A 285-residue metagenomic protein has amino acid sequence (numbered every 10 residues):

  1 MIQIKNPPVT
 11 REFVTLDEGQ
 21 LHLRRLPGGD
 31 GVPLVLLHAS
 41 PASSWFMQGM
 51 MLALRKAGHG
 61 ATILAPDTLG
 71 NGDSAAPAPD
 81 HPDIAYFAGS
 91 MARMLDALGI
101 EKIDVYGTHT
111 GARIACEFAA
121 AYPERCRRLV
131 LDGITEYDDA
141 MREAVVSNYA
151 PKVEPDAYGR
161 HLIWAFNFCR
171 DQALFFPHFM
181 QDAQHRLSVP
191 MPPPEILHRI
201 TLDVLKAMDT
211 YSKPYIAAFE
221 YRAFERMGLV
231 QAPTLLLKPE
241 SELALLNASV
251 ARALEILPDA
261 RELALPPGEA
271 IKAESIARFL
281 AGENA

Functional and structural regions predicted by a protein language model:
M1-L34, H59-A61, I100-E101, E274-A277 (+1 more regions): Alpha/beta-hydrolase fold catalytic core
G19-A75: Conserved HGGG/HGGXW glycine-rich cap/lid loop of the alpha/beta-hydrolase fold
L64-T110: Active-site loop/oxyanion-hole signature of alpha/beta-hydrolase fold enzymes
I114-F118: Hydrolases whose catalytic domains are alpha/beta-hydrolase-1, hotdog thioesterase, or metallo-beta-lactamase-like
A120, R127-L162: Flexible "cap/lid" loop of the alpha/beta hydrolase fold
A140-M141, H161-A217, E225-R226: Conserved alpha/beta-hydrolase catalytic His-Asp/Glu region
D203-V250, A264, G268-I271: Conserved serine/cysteine hydrolase catalytic core
L257-A285: Catalytic active-site module of serine/aspartate enzymes centered on a nucleophile-bearing elbow/loop
